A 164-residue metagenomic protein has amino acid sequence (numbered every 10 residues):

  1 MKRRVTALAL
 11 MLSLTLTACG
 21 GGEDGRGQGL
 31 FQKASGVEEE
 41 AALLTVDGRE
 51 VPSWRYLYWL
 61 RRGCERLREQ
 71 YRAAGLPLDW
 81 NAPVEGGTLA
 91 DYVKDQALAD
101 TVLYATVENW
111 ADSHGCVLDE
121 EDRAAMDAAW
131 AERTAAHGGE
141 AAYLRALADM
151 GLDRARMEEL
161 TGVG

Functional and structural regions predicted by a protein language model:
M1-L89: Short, low-structural-confidence N-terminal segments
V5, A42, Q96-A97, D112: Residues at structural and domain junctions
C64-Q96, D112-G164: Charged, solvent-exposed helices and adjacent loops that form client-binding or oligomerization surfaces
T101: P-loop NTPase catalytic cores that bind/hydrolyze ATP
